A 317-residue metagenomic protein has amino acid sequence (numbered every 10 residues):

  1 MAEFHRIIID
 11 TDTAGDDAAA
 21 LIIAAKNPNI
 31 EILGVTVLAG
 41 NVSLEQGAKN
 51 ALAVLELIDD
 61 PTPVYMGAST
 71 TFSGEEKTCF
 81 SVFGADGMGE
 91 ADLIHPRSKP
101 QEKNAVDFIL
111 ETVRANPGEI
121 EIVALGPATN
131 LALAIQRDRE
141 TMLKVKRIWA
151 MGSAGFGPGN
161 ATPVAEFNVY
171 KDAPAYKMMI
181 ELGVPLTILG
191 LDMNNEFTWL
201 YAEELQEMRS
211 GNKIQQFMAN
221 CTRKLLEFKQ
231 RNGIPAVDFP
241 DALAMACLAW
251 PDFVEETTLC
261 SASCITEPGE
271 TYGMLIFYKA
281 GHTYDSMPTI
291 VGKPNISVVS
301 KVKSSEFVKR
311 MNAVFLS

Functional and structural regions predicted by a protein language model:
A2-A53, D92-N195: Active-site histidine-anchored catalytic micro-motif
A2-F4, I22-E31, Y170, P174 (+1 more regions): Conformational coupling and interaction surfaces
H5-I7, A48-A115, K293-K303, N312 (+1 more regions): Metal-dependent C-N hydrolase catalytic cores
D10, P63, F80, I122 (+2 more regions): Short glycine- and Lys/Arg-enriched binding-loop motifs that mark or flank ligand-binding interfaces
N27, V54-P61, T112, N116 (+8 more regions): Change "in soluble alpha/beta enzymes" to "in soluble alpha/beta proteins
V64, M179, M245: A residue-level signal for conserved active-site and pocket-lining positions in enzyme catalytic cores
E75-K77, N160-A161, T198-Y201: Short, well-ordered secondary-structure micro-motifs
K77-G84, T162-E166, L205: Short, surface-exposed amphipathic charged segments that create phosphate/polyanion-binding patches used for binding
